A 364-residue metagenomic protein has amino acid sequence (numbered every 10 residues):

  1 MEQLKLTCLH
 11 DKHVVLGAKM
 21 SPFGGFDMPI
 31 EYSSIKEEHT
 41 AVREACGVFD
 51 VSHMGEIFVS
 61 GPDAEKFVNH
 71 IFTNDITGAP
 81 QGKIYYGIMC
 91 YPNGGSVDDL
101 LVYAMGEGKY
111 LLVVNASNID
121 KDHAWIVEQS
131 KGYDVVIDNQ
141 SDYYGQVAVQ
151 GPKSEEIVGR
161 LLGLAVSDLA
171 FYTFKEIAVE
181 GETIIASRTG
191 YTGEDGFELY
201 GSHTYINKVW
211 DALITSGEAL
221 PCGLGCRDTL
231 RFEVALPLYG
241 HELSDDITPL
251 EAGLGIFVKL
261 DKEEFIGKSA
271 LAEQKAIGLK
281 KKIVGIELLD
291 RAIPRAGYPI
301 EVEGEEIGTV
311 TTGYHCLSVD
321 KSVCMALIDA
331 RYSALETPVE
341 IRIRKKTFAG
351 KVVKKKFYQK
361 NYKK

Functional and structural regions predicted by a protein language model:
M1-G24, M28-I30, M105-K364: Conserved, structured C-terminal
M1-G87, G95-V97, G225: Acidic, proline/glycine-enriched N-terminal capping motif
I35-E44, M89-D99, K131-Y133, A178-I185 (+1 more regions): Short amphipathic beta-strand starts and helix->beta connectors
D75-G108, V113-Q129: Well-ordered mid-protein domain cores that form the structural environment of catalytic cofactors
